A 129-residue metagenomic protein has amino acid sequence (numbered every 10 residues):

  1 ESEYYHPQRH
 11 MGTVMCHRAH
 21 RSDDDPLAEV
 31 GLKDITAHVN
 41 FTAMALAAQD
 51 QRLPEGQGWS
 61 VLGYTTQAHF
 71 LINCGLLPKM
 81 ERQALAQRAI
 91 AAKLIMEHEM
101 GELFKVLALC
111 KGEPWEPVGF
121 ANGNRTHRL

Functional and structural regions predicted by a protein language model:
E1-L129: Long, Lys/Arg- and hydrophobic-enriched amphipathic alpha-helices
